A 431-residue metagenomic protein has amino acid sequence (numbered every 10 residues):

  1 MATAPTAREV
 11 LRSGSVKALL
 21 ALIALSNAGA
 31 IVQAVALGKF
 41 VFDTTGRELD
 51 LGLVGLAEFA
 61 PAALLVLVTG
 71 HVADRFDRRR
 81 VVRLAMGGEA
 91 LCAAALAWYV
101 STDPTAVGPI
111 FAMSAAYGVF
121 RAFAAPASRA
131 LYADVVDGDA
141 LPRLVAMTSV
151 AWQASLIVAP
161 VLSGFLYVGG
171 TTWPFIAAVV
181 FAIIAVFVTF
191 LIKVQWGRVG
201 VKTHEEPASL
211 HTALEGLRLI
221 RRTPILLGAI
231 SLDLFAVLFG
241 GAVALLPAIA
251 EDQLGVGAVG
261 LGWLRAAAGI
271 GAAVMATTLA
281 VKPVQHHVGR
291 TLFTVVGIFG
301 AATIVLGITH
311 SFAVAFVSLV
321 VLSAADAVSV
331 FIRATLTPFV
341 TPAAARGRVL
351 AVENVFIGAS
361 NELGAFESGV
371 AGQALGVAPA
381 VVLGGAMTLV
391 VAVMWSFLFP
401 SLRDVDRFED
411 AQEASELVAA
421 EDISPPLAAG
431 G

Functional and structural regions predicted by a protein language model:
M1-G431: Alpha-helical transmembrane-bundle signature of multi-pass membrane transport and export proteins
